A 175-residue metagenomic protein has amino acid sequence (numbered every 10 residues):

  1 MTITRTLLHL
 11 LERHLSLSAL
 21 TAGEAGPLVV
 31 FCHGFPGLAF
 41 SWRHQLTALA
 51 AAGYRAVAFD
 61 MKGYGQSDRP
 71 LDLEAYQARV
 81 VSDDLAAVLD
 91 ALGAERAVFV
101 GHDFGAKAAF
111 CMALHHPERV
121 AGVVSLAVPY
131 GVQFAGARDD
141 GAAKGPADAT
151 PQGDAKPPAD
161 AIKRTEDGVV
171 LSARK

Functional and structural regions predicted by a protein language model:
M1-L7, S16-L17, W42, V57 (+2 more regions): Flexible "cap/lid" subdomain of the alpha/beta-hydrolase fold that forms the substrate-access gate
L10-R13, G37: Short gly/ser/thr-rich secondary-structure transition/capping motifs
E12-T21: A short loop-to-beta-strand scaffold at the N-terminal edge of the catalytic core in hydrolase folds
R13, L28-V29, V98: Residue-level marker of motif borders
L20-D68, V88: Conserved HGGG/HGGXW glycine-rich cap/lid loop of the alpha/beta-hydrolase fold
